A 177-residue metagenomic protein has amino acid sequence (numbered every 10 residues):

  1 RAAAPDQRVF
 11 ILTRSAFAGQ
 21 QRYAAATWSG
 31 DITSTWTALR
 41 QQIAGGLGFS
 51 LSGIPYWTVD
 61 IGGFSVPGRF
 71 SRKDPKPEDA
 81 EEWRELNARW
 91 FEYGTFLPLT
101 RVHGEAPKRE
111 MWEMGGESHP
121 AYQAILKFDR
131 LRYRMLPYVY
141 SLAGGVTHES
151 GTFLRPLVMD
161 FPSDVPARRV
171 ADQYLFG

Functional and structural regions predicted by a protein language model:
R1-G177: Catalytic-domain carbohydrate-binding cleft regions of carbohydrate-active enzymes
